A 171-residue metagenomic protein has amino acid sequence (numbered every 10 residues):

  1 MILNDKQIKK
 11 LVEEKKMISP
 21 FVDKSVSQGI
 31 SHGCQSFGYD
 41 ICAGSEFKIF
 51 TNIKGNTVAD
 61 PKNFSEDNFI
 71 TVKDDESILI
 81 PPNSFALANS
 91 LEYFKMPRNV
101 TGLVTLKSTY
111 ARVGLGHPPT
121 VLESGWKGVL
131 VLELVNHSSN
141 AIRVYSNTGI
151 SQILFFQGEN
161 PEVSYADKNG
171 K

Functional and structural regions predicted by a protein language model:
M1-K171: Non-catalytic terminal segments and appended small domains
